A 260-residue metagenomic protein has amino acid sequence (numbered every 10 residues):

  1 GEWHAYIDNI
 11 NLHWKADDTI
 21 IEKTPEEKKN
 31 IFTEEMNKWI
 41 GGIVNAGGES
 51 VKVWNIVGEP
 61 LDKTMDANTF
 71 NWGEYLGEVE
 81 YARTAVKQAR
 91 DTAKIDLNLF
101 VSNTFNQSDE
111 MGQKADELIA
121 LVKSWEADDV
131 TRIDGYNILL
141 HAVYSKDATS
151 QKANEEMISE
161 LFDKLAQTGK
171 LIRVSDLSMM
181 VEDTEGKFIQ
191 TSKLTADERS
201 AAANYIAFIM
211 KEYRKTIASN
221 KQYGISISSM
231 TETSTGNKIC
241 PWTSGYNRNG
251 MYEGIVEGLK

Functional and structural regions predicted by a protein language model:
G1-H4, F70-F188: Noncatalytic carbohydrate-binding groove/subsite architecture in carbohydrate-active enzymes
N9-E27, E35, A46, N55 (+4 more regions): Aromatic-rich peripheral "rim/lid" segments of glycoside hydrolase catalytic domains that contact and position glycan
P25-F32, Q107-G112: Active-site mouth loops of central-metabolism enzymes
F32, Y136, L140-H141, S228-M230: Aromatic/pi-system hotspot detector in well-structured domains
G41-V44: HEAT/HEAT-like alpha-solenoid repeats
A46-V53, Y136: Catalytic domains of carbohydrate-active enzymes, especially glycoside hydrolases
S50, A93-D96, N220: Secondary-structure boundary/capping positions in well-ordered alpha/beta enzyme cores
